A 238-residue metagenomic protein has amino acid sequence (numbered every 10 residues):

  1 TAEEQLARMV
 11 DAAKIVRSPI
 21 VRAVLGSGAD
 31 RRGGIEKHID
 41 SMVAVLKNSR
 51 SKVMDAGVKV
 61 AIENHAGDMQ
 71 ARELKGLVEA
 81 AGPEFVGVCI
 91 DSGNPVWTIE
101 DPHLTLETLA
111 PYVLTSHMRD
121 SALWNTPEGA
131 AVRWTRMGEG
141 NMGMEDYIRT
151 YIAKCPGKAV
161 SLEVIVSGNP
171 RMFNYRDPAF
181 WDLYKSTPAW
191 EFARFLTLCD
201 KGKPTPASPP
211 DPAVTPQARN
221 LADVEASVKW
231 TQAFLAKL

Functional and structural regions predicted by a protein language model:
T1-V88: Active-site acidic/histidine proton-transfer and metal-coordination neighborhood in alpha/beta enzyme cores
R22, K52, N94, H117-D120: Positively charged, amphipathic and often flexible ligand-engagement surfaces
L25-A29, A66-D68, S92-N94, A122 (+1 more regions): Active-site-proximal loop/turn and secondary-structure-junction residues that shape catalytic pockets, frequently
G33-I35, K59, D91, V132-R133 (+1 more regions): A short, structure-level motif marking secondary-structure boundaries and short turns
I62-E63, I90-D91, R119, L162: Active-site flanking residues adjacent to catalytic metal/cofactor-binding acidic residues
A71-F85, V96-L238: Histidine-acidic metal/acid-base catalytic patches
